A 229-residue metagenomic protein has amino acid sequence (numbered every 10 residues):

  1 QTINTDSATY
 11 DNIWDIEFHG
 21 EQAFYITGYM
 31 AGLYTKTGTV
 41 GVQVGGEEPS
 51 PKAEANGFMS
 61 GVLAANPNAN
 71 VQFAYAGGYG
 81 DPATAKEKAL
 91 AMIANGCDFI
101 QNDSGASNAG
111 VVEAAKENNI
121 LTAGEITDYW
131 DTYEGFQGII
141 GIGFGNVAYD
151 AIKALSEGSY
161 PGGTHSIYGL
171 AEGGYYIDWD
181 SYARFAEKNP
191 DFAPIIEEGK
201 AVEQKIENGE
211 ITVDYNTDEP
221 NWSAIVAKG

Functional and structural regions predicted by a protein language model:
Q1-G229: A residue-level marker of the well-folded mature domains of exported/periplasmic proteins
